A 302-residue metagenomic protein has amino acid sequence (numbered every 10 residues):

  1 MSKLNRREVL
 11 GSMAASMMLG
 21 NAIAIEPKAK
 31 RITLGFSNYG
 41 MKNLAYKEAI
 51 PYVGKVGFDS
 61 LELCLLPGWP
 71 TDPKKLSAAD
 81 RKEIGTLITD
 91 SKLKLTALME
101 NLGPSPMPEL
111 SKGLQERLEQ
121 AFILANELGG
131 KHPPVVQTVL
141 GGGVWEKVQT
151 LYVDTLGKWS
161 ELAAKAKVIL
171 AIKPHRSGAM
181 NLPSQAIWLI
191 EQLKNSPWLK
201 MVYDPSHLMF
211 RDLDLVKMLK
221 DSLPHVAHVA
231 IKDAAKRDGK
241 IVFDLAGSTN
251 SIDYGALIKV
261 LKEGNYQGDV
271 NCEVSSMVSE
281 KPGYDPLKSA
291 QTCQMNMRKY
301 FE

Functional and structural regions predicted by a protein language model:
S2-T33, N43-D59, T89, P183-Y203 (+1 more regions): Histidine-acidic metal/acid-base catalytic patches
M13-A15, L19, E26, K47-E48 (+3 more regions): Active-site acidic/histidine proton-transfer and metal-coordination neighborhood in alpha/beta enzyme cores
I32-S37, L61-L63, L95-E100, P134-T138 (+4 more regions): Hydrophobic faces of well-ordered beta-strands that scaffold small-molecule active sites in alpha/beta enzyme cores
S37-M41, L66, E100-G103, V139-G143 (+4 more regions): Active-site beta-loop-alpha junctions enriched in small/polar residues
C64-G85: Glycine-rich, proline-tolerant flexible connector loops at the mouths of alpha/beta enzymes
G68-D72, P104-P108, G143-E146, F210-R211 (+2 more regions): A short acidic, helix-capping loop that chelates divalent metal ions and anchors anionic groups
K75-D80, E109-R117, E146-T155, S177-N181 (+4 more regions): Alpha-helix N-cap and loop-to-helix initiation/capping positions
